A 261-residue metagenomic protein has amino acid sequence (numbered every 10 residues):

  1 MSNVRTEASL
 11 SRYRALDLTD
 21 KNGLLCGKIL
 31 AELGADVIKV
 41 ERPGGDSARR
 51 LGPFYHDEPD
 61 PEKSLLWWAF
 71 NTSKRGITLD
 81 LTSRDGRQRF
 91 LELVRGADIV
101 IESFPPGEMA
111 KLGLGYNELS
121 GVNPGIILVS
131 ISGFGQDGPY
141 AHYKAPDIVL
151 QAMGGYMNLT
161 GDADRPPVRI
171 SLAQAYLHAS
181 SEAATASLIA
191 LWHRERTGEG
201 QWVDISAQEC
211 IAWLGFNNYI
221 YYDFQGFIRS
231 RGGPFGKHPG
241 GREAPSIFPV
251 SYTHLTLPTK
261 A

Functional and structural regions predicted by a protein language model:
M1-G45, L91, G96, S103 (+2 more regions): Acyl-CoA thioester-binding alpha/beta core of soluble enzymes
L25, G45, M153-L255: Acidic, glycine-rich segments within the central catalytic cores of soluble metabolic enzymes that bind/position
K39-T72: Glycine-rich phosphate-binding loop and adjoining beta1-alpha1-beta2 segment of Rossmann-like nucleotide-binding folds
R42-P43, L81, P106, G133: Active-site loop/turn elements of alpha/beta-hydrolase fold enzymes, especially the short glycine-/histidine-rich
P61-S120: A structured beta-alpha segment of the ubiquitous adenosine-cofactor-binding alpha/beta core
E102-N158: N-terminal Rossmann-like NAD(P) cofactor-binding subdomain of oxidoreductases, focused on the glycine-rich
T256-A261: A short, hydrophobic C-terminal helix/tail in secreted or cell-surface proteins
